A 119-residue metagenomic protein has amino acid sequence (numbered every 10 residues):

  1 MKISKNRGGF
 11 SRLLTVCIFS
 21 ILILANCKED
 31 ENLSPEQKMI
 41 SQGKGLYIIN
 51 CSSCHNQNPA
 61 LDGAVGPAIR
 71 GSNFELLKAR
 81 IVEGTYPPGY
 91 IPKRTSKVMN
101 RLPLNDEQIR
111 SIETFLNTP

Functional and structural regions predicted by a protein language model:
M1-C27: Sec-dependent bacterial lipoprotein signal peptides
I18-I21, S34, A60, P67-A68 (+1 more regions): Short N-terminal micro-motifs specific to bacterial/archaeal maturation and metal-cluster initiation sites
N26-L46, D62-V65: Electrostatic cytochrome c docking/interface patches
E36-Q57, R70, L76-A79: Sequence/structural segment immediately N-terminal to covalent heme-attachment motifs in c-type and related
P59-D62, G89: Short amphipathic alpha-helical interaction/hinge segments
A68-P119: Extracytoplasmic electron-transfer domains, predominantly the class I c-type cytochrome c fold
